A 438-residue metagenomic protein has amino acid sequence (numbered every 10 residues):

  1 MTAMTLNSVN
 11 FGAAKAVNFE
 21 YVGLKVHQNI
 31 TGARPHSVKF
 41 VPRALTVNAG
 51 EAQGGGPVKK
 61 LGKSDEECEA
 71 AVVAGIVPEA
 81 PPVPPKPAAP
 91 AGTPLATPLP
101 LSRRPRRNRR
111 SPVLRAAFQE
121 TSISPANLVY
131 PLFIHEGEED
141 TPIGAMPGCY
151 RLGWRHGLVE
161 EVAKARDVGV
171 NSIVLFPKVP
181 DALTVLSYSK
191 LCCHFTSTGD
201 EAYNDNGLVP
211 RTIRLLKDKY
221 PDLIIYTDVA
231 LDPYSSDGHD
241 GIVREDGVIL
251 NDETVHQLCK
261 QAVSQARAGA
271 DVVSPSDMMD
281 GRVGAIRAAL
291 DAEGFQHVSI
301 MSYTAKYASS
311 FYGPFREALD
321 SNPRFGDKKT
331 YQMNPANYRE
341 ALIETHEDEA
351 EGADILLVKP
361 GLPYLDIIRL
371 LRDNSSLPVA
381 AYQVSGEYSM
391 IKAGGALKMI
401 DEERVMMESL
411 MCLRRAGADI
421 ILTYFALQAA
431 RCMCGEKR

Functional and structural regions predicted by a protein language model:
M1-Q53: N-terminal chloroplast transit peptides
N10-A13, Y21-G23, I30-G32, E51 (+6 more regions): Low-complexity, compositionally biased segments
I30-L101, P105: N-terminal organelle-targeting presequences
A44, G75-E79, P84-P100, R109-S111 (+2 more regions): Alpha/beta enzyme core
